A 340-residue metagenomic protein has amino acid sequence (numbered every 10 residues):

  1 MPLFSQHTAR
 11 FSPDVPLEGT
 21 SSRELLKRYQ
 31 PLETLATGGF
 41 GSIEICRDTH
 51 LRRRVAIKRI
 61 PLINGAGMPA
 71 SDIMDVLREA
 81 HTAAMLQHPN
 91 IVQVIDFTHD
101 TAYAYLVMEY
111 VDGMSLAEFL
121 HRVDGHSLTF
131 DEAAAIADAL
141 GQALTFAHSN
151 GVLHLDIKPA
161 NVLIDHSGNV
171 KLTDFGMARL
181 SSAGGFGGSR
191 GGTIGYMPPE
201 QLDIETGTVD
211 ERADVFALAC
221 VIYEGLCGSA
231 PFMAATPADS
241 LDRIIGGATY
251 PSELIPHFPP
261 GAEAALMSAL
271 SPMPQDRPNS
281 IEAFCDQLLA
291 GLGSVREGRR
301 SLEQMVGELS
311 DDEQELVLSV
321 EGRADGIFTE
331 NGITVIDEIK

Functional and structural regions predicted by a protein language model:
L32-G38, I43: Protein kinase glycine-rich loop
P61-M85: AlphaC helix of the eukaryotic protein kinase fold
F97: Activation-segment/catalytic-loop signature of the eukaryotic protein kinase fold
T101-S115, F119: Conserved short submotifs of the Hanks-type protein kinase catalytic core that shape the nucleotide-binding pocket
I136-A137: Activation segment signature within eukaryotic-like protein kinase domains
G141-V152: Protein kinase catalytic-loop region centered on the HRD/HxD motif
